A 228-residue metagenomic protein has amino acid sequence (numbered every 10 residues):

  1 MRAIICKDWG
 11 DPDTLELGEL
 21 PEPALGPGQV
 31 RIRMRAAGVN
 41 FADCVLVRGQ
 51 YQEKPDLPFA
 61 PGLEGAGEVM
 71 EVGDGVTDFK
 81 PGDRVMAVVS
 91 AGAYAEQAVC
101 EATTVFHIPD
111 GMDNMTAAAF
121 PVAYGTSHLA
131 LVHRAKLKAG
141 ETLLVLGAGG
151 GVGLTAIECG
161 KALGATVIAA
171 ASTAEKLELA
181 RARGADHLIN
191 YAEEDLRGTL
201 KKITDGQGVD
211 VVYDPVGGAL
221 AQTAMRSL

Functional and structural regions predicted by a protein language model:
A3, M34, A98, S127 (+4 more regions): Terminal peptide-recognition signature
P21-V39, Q50-G92: Glycine-rich beta-strand-centered segment in the early N-terminal region that forms part of a ligand/cofactor-binding
R33, V45, D56, R84-G147: NAD(P)H dinucleotide-binding glycine-rich loop of Rossmann-like/cofactor-binding domains, especially the beta1-alpha1
A42-R48: Cytochrome P450 core scaffold surrounding the K-helix E-X-X-R motif and the conserved "meander" helix-loop region
F79-K80, L137, L228: Short, well-ordered loop/turn sites that connect or cap secondary structure elements
A119-E194: Mid-domain Rossmann-like dinucleotide-binding core that forms the NAD(H)/NADP(H) cofactor-binding site
R183, H187-L228: Glycine-rich cofactor phosphate-binding loops and adjacent beta1-alpha1 units of small-molecule cofactor enzyme domains
